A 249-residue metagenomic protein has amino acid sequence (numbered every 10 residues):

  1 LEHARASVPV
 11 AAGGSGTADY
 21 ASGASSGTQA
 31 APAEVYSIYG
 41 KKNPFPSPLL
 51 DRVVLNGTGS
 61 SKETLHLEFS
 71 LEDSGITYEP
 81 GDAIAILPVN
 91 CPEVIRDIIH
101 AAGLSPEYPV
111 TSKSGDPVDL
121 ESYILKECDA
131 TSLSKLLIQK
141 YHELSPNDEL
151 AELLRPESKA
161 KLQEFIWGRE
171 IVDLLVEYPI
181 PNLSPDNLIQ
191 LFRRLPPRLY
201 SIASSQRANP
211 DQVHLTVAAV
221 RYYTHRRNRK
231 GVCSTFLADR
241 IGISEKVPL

Functional and structural regions predicted by a protein language model:
L1-L249: FNR-like FAD-binding dehydrogenase module
